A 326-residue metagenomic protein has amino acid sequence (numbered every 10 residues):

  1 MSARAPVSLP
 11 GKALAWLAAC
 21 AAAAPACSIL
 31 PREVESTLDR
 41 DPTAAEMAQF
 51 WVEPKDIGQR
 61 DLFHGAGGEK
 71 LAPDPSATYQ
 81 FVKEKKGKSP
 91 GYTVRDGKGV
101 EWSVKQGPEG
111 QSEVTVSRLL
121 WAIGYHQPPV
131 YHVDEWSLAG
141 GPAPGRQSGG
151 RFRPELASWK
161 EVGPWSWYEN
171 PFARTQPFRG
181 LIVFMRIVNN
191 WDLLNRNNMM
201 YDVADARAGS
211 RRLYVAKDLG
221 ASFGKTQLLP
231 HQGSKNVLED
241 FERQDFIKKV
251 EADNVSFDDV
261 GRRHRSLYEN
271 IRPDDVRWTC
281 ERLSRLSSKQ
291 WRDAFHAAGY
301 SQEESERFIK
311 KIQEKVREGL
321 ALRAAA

Functional and structural regions predicted by a protein language model:
S2-L17: Bacterial N-terminal signal peptides that target proteins for export
L17-Q80, D96, S288-A326: Regulatory N- and C-terminal appendages and interdomain linkers associated with kinase/kinase-like NTP transferase
G67-W167: Conserved ATP-binding subdomain of kinase catalytic cores across diverse folds
K86, P108-S112, F172-R179, M185 (+5 more regions): Extracytoplasmic/periplasmic, Sec-exported soluble proteins
D96-K98, I123-G124, M185-W191, V316-R323: Sec/Tat-exported extracytoplasmic proteins
S112-E113, R118, G163-N236: Conserved kinase catalytic-core segment
D205-A326: C-terminal catalytic region of ATP-dependent kinase domains
